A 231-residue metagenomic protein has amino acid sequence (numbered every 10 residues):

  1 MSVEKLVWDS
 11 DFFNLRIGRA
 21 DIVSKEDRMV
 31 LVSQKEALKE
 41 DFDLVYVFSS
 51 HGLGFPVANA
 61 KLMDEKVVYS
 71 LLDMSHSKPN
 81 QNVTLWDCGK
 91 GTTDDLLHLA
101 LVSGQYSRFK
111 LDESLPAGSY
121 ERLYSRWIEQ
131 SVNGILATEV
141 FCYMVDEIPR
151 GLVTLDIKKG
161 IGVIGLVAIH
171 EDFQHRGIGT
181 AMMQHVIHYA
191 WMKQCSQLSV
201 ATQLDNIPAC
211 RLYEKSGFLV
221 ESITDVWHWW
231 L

Functional and structural regions predicted by a protein language model:
N14-K25, G160-E171: Conserved acetyl-CoA binding element of GNAT-fold acetyltransferases
I22-G91, W227: Acyl-donor-binding surface of acyltransferase catalytic domains
D27-E36, L166-I169, H175-M192, C210-K215: Conserved acetyl-CoA-binding loop-helix of GNAT-fold acetyltransferases
K39-H51, I161, A190-T202: Conserved GNAT acetyl-CoA-binding A-motif
D41-L44, S119, E129-F141, V163: A short helix-loop-beta-strand connector motif used in the catalytic cores of GNAT acetyltransferases and, in some
H51-D64, R176, T180, L204-S222: Conserved active-site alpha-helix within GNAT-family acetyltransferase domains
T84-S107: A short beta-loop-alpha structural element at the N-terminal edge of CoA-dependent acyl/N-acetyltransferase catalytic
A137-V153, I157: Conserved beta-hairpin
